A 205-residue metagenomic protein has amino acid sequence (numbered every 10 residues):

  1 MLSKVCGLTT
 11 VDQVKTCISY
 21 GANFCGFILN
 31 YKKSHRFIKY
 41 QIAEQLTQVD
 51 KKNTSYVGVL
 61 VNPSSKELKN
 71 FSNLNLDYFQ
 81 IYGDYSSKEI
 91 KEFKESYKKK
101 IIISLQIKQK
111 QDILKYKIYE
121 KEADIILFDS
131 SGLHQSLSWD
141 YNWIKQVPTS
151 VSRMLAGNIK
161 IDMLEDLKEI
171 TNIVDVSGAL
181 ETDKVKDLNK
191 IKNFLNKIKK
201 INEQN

Functional and structural regions predicted by a protein language model:
M1-N205: Conserved N-terminal beta1-alpha1 strand-loop-helix module at the mouth
